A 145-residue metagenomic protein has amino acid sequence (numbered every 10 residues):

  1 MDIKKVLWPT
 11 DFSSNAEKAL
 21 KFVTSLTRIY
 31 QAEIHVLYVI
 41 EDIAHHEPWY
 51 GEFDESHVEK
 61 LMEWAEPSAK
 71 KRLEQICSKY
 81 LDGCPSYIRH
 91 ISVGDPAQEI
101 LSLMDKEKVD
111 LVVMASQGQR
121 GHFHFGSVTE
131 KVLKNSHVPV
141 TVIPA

Functional and structural regions predicted by a protein language model:
M1, C77-V112: Structural beta-alpha unit
M1-K18, L111, K134-A145: Intrinsically disordered or low-complexity boundary/linker segments at protein termini and domain junctions
D2-S56: Small/aliphatic-rich secondary-structure junction motif
L37, I88-S92, T141: General small-molecule cofactor/ligand-binding pocket signal
G51-E55, E107, E130-K131: Short, hinge-like loop/turn segments at secondary-structure boundaries
E55-K71: A short acidic, glycine-rich active-site loop that binds or catalyzes chemistry on phosphate/adenosine moieties
L111-N135: Glycine-rich, Arg-bearing micro-motifs that act as flexible, cationic patches
